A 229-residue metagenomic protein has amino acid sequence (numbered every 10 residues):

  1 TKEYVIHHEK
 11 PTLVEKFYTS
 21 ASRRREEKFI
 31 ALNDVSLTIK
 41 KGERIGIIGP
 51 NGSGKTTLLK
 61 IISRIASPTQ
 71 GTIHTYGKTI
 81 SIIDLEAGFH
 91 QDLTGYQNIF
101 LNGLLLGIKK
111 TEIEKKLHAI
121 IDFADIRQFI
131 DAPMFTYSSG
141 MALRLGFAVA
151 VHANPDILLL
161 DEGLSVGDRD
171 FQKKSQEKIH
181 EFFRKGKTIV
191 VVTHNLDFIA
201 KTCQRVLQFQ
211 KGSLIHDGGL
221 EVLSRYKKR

Functional and structural regions predicted by a protein language model:
T1-I30, K228-R229: Pre-NBD coupling/linker segments of ABC/ABC-like ATPases
E15-T19, F100, E112-F129: Conserved ABC ATPase "signature" region
I48-P50: The feature captures the beta-strand-to-loop junction immediately N-terminal to the Walker
T193-H194: H-loop/switch region of ABC-family ATPase nucleotide-binding domains
I199-K201: A short, surface-exposed alpha-helical micro-motif characterized by mixed small hydrophobic and charged/polar residues
K211-G212: Conserved ABC ATPase "signature" C-loop
